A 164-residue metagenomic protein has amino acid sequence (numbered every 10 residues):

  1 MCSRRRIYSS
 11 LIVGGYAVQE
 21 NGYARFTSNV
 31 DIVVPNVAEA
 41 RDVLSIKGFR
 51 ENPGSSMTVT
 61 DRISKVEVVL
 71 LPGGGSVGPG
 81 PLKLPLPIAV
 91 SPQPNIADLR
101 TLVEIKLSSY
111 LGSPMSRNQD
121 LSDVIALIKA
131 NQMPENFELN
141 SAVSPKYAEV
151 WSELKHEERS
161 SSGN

Functional and structural regions predicted by a protein language model:
M1-N164: Compositionally biased terminal segments of proteins
